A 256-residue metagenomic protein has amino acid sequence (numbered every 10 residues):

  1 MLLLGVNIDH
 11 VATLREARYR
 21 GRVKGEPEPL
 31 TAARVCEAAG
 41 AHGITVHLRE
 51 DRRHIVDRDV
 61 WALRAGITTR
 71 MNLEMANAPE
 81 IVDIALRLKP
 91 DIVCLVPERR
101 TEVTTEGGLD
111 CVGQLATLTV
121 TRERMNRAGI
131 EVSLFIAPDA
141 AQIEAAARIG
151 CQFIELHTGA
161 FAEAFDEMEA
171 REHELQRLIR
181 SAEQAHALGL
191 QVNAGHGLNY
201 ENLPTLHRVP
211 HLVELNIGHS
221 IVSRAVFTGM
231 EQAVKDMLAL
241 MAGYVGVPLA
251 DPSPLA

Functional and structural regions predicted by a protein language model:
M1-L73, A78, L86-P90, A145 (+1 more regions): Conserved N-terminal beta1-alpha1 strand-loop-helix module at the mouth
L2-I8, I44-V46, M71-M75, D91-L95 (+4 more regions): Hydrophobic faces of well-ordered beta-strands that scaffold small-molecule active sites in alpha/beta enzyme cores
N7-P29, R70-N77, T104-V112, N126-P138 (+2 more regions): Active-site mouth loops of central-metabolism enzymes
H42-I67, P97-D110, T158-E169, A225: Glycine-rich, proline-tolerant flexible connector loops at the mouths of alpha/beta enzymes
R64, D166-R171, R224-V247: C-terminal helical cap(s) of enzyme catalytic domains, especially alpha/beta-barrels
P79-L88, D139-I149, A194, L198-L212: Catalytic cores of alpha/beta
C94-E102, F153-F165, P210-M230: Glycine-rich phosphate-binding active-site loops on the catalytic face of alpha/beta enzymes
E131-Q184, L188: Histidine/lysine/aspartate-rich catalytic loop segments that bind and position anionic ligands
